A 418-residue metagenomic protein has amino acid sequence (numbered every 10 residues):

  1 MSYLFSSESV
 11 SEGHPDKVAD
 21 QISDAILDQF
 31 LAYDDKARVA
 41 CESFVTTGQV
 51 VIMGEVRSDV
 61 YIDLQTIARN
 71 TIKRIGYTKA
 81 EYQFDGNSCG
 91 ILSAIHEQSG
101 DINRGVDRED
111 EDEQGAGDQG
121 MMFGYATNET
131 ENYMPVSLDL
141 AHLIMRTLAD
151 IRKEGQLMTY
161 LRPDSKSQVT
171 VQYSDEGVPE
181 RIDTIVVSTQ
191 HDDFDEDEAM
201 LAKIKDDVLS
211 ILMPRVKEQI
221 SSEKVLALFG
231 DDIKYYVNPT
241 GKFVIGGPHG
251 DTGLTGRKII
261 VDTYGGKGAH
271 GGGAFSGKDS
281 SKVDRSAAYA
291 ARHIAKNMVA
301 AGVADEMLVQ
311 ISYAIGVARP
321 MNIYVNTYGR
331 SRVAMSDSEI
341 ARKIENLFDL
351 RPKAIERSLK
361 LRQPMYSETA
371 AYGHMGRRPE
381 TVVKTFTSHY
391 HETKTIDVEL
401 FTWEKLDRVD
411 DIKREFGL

Functional and structural regions predicted by a protein language model:
M1-A40, V45, G155, V409 (+1 more regions): N-terminal, positively charged regions that mediate nucleic acid binding
S6, T66, K73-Y77, E81-I245 (+2 more regions): Glycine-rich, mobile lid/loop segments that gate access to catalytic sites or pores
E8-V10, H14-A19, G115-T130, V244-A269 (+2 more regions): Conserved phosphate/anionic-ligand binding catalytic regions in large, soluble enzymes, centered on
E12-L31, E129-L148, K278-G302: Alpha-helical support elements that line or immediately flank enzyme active sites and cofactor-binding pockets
A37-C41, S165-V171, I233-V237, V303-A314: A short glycine-rich, hydrophobically flanked beta-strand micro-motif that places a catalytic Asp/Glu for divalent metal
A40-S58, I315-R319: Short, charge-patterned binding micro-sites
T46, A304-E306, Y313-L418: Internal helix-turn-beta structural module
I259, Y264-L308, R319-N326: C-terminal catalytic subdomain
